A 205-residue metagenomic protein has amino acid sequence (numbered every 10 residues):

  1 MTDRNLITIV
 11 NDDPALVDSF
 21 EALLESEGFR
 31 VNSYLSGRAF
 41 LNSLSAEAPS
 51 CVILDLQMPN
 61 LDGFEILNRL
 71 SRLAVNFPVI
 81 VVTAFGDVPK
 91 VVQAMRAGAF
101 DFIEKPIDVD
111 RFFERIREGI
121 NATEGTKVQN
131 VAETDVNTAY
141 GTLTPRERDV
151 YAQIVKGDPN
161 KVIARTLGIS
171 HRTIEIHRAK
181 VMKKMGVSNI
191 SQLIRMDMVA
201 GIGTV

Functional and structural regions predicted by a protein language model:
L35-S36, D62-E65: Acidic catalytic/metal-coordinating carboxylates
N42, F64-N76, Q93: Short amphipathic alpha-helix used as the core "switch/output" element in two-component signaling
E47-I53: Active-site beta3 strand of CheY-like receiver
M58: Receiver (REC) domain active-site loop signature in two-component systems and cognate sites in sensor histidine kinases
D87-P89, I103-I116, V162, T166: C-terminal output helix
A179-V205: Basic, Lys/Arg-enriched C-terminal extension of HTH/homeodomain DNA-binding domains
